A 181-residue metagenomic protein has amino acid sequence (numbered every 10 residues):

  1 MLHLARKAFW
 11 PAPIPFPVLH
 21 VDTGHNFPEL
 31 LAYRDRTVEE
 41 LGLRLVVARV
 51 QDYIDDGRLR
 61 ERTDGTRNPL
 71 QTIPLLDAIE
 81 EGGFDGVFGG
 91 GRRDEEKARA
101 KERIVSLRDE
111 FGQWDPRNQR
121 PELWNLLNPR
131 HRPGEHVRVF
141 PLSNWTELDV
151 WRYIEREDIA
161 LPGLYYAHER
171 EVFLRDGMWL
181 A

Functional and structural regions predicted by a protein language model:
M1-A181: Nucleotide-activated chemistry modules centered on ATP-dependent adenylation/adenylyltransferase
